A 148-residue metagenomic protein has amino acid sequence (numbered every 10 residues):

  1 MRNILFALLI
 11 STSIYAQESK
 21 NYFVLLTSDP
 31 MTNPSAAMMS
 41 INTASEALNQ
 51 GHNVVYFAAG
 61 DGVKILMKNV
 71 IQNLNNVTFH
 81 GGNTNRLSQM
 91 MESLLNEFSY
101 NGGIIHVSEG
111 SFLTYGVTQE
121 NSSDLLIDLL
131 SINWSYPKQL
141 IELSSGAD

Functional and structural regions predicted by a protein language model:
N3-S13: Sec-dependent N-terminal signal peptides
I14-E18: Boundary at the C-terminal end of the N-terminal hydrophobic targeting segment
L25-M39, L66-V70: Short, glycine-rich nucleotide/cofactor-binding loops
D29-T32, D61-I65, S111-Y115: Solvent-exposed loop/turn segments at secondary-structure junctions within structured extracellular/periplasmic domains
A36-Q50, Y56: Histidine-anchored nucleotide/phosphate-binding helix
V54-G60, I105-E109: Short internal beta-strands
F57-Q72: Acidic helix-start/capping segments at beta-turn-to-alpha-helix junctions
L74-G110: A glycine-rich helix N-cap at a beta->alpha junction
